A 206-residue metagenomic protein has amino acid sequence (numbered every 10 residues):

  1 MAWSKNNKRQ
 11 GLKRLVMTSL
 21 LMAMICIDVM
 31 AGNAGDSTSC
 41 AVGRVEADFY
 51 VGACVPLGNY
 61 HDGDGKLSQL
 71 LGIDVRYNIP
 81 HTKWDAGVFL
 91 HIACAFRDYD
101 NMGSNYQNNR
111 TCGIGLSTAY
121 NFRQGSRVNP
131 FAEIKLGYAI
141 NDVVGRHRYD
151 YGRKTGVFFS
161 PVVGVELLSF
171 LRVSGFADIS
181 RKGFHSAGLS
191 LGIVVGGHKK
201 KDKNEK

Functional and structural regions predicted by a protein language model:
M1-R44, K199-K206: Cleavable N-terminal export/targeting peptides
A31-A86, A187-K200, K206: Short glycine/proline- and aromatic-enriched beta-strand/turn motifs that initiate or cap beta-hairpins
C40, F89-Y99, G152-T155, F159-K206: Predominantly the C-terminal beta-signal and adjacent terminal strand-loop region of outer-membrane beta-barrel
A41-A47, G65-L71, N108-I114, V128 (+2 more regions): Residues that define the transmembrane beta-barrel architecture of outer-membrane proteins
G58-H61, D100-Y106, G145-Y151, F176-D178: Extracellular loop and loop/strand-boundary signature of outer-membrane beta-barrel proteins
Q69-R146, L167, L171, G192-K199: Gram-negative (and chloroplast) outer-membrane scaffold detector with strong preference for beta-barrel transmembrane
